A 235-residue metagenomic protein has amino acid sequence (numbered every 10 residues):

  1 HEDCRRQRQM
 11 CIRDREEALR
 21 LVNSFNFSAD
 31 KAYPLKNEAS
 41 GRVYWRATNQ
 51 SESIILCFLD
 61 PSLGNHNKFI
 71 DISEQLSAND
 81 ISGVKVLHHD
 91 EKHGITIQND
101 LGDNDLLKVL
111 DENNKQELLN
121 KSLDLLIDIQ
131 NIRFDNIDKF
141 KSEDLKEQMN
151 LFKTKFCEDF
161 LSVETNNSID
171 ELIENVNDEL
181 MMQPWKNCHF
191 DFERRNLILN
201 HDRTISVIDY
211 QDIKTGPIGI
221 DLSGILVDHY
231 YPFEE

Functional and structural regions predicted by a protein language model:
H1-I12: Single conserved hydrophobic/aromatic residue that forms the stacking wall/gate of nucleotide- or nucleobase-binding
R13-D30: Juxta-kinase regulatory segment immediately upstream of eukaryotic protein kinase catalytic domains
F25-K31, K68-F69, E171, D178-E179: Short Pro/Gly-enriched beta-strand edge/turn motifs at strand-loop
F27-W45: ATP-binding glycine-rich phosphate-binding loop
N37, E91-H93, I213: Short glycine-enriched loops at secondary-structure junctions
V43-T48, I129, N175-I220, P232-F233: Active-site acidic catalytic loop and adjacent metal/ATP-binding pocket of ATP-dependent phosphoryl transfer enzymes
W45-K146, L151, E158-L161, M182: ATP-binding pocket architecture of kinase catalytic cores
N150-F160, I218-E235: Active-site activation/catalytic loop segments of kinase-like enzymes and analogous catalytic loops in related
